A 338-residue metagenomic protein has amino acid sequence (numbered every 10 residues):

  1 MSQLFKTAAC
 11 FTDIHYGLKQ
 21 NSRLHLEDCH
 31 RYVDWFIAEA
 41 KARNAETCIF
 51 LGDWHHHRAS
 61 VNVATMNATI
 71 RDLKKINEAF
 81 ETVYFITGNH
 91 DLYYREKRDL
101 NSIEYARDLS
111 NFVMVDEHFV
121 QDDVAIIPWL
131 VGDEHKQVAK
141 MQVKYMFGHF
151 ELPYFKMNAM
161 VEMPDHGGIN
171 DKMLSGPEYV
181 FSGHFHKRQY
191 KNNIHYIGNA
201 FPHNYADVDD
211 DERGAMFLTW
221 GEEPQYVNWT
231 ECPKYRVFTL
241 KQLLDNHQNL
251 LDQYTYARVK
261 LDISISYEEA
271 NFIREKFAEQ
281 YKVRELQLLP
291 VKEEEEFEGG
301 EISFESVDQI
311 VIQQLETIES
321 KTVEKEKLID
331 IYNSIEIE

Functional and structural regions predicted by a protein language model:
S2-A9, F119-I126, M141-Y145, I194 (+1 more regions): Beta-strand-turn-beta hairpins that frame and shape the catalytic cleft of phosphate-ester-processing enzymes
F5, I14, L18-H118, M173-P177: Core catalytic region of metal-dependent phosphoesterases/phosphodiesterases, especially metallo-beta-lactamase-like
D13, V33, C48, D53 (+8 more regions): Divalent metal-coordination and catalytic microenvironments
H15-K19, H56-A59, I86-K97, G132-E134 (+3 more regions): Active-site environment of divalent metal-dependent phosphoester hydrolases
A42, T219-E338: Accessory, non-catalytic peripheral segments of nucleic-acid enzymes
T69, T87-K172, A200: Conserved catalytic scaffold of divalent metal-dependent phosphoesterases
I76-A79, A139-Q142, D171-G176, L250-D252: Short, conserved loop/helix-junction motifs that constitute active-site signature segments in enzyme catalytic cores
A159-Q225: Conserved beta-sheet core of the metallophosphoesterase superfamily
